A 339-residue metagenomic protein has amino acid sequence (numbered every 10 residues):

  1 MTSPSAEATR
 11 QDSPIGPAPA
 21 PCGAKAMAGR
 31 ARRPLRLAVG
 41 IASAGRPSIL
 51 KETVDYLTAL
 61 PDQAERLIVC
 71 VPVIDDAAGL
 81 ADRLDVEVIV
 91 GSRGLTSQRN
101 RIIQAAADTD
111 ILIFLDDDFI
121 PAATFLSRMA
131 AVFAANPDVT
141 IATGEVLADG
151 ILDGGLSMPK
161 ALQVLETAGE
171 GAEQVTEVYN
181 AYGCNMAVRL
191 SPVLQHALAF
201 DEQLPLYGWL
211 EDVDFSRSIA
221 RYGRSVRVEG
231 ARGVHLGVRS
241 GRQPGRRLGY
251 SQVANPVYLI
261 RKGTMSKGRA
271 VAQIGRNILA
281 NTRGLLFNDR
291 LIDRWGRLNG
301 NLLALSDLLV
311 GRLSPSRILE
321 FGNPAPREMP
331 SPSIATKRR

Functional and structural regions predicted by a protein language model:
D55-A64: Short, acidic, metal-binding catalytic loop of nucleotide-sugar glycosyltransferases
T96-I111: Active-site nucleotide-sugar/metal-binding loop of Leloir-type enzymes
T109-I120: Short beta-strand-to-loop acidic/aromatic patch adjacent to the donor-nucleotide binding site
T124-S157: Conserved donor NDP-sugar-binding/catalytic core segment of glycosyltransferases
G144, K160-Y179: Short, flexible, basic/aromatic active-site loop/helix in glycosyltransferases
A181, N185-V188, P192-A197, E202-A231: A short, conserved alpha-helix in the catalytic core of glycosyltransferases
Y207, R224, V228-R246, P256-L259: Active-site donor/metal-binding and catalytic loop motifs of nucleotide-sugar-dependent glycosylation enzymes
R247-N255, S266-R339: Non-catalytic, C-terminal membrane-associated alpha-helical segments of glycosyltransferases
